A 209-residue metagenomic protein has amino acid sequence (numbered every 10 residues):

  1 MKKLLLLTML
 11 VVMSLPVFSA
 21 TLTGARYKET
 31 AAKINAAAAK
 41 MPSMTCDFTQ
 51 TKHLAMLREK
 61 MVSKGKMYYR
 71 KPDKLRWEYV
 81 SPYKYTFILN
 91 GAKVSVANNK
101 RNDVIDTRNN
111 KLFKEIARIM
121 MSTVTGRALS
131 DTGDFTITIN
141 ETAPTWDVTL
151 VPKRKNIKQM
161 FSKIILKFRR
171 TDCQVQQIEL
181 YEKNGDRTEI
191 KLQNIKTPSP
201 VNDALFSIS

Functional and structural regions predicted by a protein language model:
L4-M13: Sec-dependent N-terminal signal peptides
L15-S19: Sec/Tat signal peptide C-region and signal peptidase I cleavage site
T21-T23, T30, N35-D47, K52 (+3 more regions): Flexible, processing/modification-adjacent segments and terminal tails in exported/periplasmic/extracellular proteins
P42-Q50, S63-M67, D73-W77: One face of beta-strands
F48, L75-Y79, V94-A97, V148-L150 (+1 more regions): Short hydrophobic/aromatic-rich beta-strand segments that constitute the beta-sheet cores of beta-sandwich/beta-barrel
V62-K64, Y83, N90, Q159-K163 (+1 more regions): Short, surface-exposed coil-to-beta transition loops
K66-R118, T188: An acidic-aromatic
I105, A128-S209: Gly/Pro-enriched, hydrophobic low-complexity segments that function as extracytoplasmic propeptides/linkers
